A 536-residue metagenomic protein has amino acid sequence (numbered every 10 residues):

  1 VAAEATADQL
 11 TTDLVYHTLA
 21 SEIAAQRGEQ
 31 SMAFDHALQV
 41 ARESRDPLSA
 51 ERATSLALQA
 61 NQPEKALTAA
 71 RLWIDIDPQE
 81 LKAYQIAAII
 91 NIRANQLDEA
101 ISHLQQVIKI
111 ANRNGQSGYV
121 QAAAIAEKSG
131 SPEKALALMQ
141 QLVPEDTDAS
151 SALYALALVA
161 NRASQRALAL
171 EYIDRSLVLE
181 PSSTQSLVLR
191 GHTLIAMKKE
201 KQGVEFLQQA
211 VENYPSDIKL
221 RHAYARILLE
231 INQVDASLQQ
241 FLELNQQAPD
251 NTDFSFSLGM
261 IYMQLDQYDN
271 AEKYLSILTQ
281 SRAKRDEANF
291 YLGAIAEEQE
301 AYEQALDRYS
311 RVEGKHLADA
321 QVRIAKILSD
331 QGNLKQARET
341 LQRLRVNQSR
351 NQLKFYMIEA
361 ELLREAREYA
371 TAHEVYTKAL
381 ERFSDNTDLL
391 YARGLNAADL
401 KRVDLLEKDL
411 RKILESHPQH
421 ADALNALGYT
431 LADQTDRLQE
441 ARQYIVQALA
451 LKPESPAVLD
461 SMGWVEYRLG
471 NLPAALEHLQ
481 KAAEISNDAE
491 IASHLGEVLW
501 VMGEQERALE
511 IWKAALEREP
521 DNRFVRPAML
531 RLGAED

Functional and structural regions predicted by a protein language model:
A5-E29, F34-D536: Alpha-solenoid helical repeat scaffolds
